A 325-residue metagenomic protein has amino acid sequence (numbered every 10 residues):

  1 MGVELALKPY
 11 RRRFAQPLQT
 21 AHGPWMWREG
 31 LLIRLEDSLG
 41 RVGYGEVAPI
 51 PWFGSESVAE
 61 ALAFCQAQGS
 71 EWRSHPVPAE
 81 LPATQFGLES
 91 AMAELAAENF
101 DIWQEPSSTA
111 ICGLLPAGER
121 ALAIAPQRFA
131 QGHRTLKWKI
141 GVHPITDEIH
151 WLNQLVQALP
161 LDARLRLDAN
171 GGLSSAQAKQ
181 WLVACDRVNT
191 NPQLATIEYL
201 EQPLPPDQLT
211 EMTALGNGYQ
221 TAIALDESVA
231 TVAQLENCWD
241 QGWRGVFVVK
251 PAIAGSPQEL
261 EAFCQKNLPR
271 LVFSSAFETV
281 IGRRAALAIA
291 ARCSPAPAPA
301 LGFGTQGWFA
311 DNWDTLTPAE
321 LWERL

Functional and structural regions predicted by a protein language model:
M1-R166, N170-G172, A176-K179, V183-R187 (+1 more regions): N-terminal capping/lid subdomain adjacent to the active-site entrance of alpha/beta enzymes
A67-E71, Q208-A214, G218-A222, V229-L325: Shared catalytic-loop signature of beta/alpha-barrel
H75-A91, A195-E201, P206, M212-T213: A short, flexible N-terminal coil/short beta segment enriched in small residues
Q104, S108-T109, L182-L200, C238-V248: Long, low-complexity, intrinsically disordered polar/charged segments
L114-P116, L136-I145, R164-G171, Q193-Q208 (+2 more regions): Catalytic beta/alpha-barrel core
E119, V142-A158, L173-Q177, L204-N217 (+2 more regions): Active-site-adjacent beta->alpha loops and helix N-cap segments on the catalytic face of soluble alpha/beta enzymes
Q127-R128, L152-L155, W181, C185 (+4 more regions): Generic structural signal for hydrophobic
A158-A163, R187-T196, G218-T221, S294-P295: Short helix-capping segments at alpha-helix termini
